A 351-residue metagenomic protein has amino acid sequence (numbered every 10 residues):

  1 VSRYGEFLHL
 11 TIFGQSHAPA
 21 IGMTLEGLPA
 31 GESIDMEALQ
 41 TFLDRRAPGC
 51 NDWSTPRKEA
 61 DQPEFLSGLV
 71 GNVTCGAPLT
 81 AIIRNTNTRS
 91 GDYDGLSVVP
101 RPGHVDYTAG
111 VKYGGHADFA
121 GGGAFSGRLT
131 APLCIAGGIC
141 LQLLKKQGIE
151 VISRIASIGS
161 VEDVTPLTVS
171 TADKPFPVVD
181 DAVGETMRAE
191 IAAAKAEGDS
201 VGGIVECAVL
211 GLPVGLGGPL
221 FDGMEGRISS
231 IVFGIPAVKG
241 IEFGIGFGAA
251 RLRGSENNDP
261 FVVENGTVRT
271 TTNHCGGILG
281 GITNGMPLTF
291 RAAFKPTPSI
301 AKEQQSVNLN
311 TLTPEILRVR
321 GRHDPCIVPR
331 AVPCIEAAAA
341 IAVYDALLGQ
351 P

Functional and structural regions predicted by a protein language model:
V1-R57: N-terminal, positively charged regions that mediate nucleic acid binding
H9, S299-P351: Internal helix-turn-beta structural module
H9-G14, A117-L129, V214-G215, C275-I278 (+1 more regions): A short glycine/serine-rich beta->alpha loop
I12-P19, G198-V201, V205-P314: Glycine-rich anion/phosphate-binding loop at the beta-strand->alpha-helix junction
P19-G31, G127-I149, S153, D222-S230 (+2 more regions): Alpha-helical support elements that line or immediately flank enzyme active sites and cofactor-binding pockets
L43-P102, D106-T108: Glycine-rich, N-terminal phosphate-binding loop and its surrounding beta-alpha-beta segment
V98-G123, Q305-H323: Short acidic, glycine/tyrosine-flanked loop/strand segments centered on an H-E-D-like triad
K112-L220: Glycine-rich, mobile lid/loop segments that gate access to catalytic sites or pores
